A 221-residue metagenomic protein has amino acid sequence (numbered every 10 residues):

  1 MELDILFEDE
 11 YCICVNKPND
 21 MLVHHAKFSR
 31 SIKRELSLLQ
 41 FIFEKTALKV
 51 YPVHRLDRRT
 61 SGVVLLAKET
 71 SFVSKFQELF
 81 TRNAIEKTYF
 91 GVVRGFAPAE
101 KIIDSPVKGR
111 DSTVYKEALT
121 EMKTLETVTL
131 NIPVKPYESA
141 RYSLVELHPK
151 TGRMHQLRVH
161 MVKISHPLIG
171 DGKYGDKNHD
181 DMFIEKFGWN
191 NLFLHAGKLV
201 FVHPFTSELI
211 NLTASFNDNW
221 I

Functional and structural regions predicted by a protein language model:
M1-I221: RNA pseudouridine synthases
